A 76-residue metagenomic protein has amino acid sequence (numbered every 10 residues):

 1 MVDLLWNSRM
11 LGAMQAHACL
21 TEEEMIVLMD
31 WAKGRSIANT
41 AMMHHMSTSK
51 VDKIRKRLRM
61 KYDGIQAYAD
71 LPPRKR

Functional and structural regions predicted by a protein language model:
D3-H17: Short, Lys/Arg-enriched N-terminal segment that forms or immediately precedes the first helix of a structured domain
H17-E24: Short helix-coil-helix linker/hinge
L28-R35: Short helix-to-turn junction characteristic of helix-turn-helix DNA-binding domains, especially the helix
S36-A38, A67: Residues that mark the N-terminal boundary/hinge immediately upstream of a DNA-recognition element
N39-H44: Short alpha-helical "recognition helix" segments of helix-turn-helix
S49: Key DNA-contact positions within bacterial/archaeal DNA-binding proteins
I54-R57: Residues within the DNA-recognition helix of helix-turn-helix
R59-R76: Short, Lys/Arg-enriched C-terminal cap helix and immediately downstream tail that follows
